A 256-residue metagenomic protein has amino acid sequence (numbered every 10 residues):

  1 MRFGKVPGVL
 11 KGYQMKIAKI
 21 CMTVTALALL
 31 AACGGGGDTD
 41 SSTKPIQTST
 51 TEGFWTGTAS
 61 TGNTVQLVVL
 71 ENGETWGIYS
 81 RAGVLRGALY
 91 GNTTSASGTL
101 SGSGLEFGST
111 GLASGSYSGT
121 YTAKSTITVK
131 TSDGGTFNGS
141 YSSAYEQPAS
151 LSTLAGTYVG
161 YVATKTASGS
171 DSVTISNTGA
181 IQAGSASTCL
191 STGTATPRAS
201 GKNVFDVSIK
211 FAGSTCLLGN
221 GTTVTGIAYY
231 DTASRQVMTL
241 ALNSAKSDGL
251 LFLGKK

Functional and structural regions predicted by a protein language model:
R2, V6, K11-G12, K16-G53 (+1 more regions): Bacterial Sec-dependent N-terminal signal peptides
C33, D38-L70, E74-R81, L85 (+4 more regions): Long, low-complexity, polar and repeat-rich extracellular regions of very large Gram-negative surface proteins
P45-V65, T126-G169, L251-G254: Tryptophan-anchored aromatic micro-motifs
F54-T99, T164-G213: N-terminal glycine/threonine-rich, aromatic-flanked beta-hairpin/loop signature
L67, G91-T93, S118-Y121, T192-S200 (+2 more regions): Extended lipid/amphipathic-ligand handling interfaces
S97-F137: Extended, hydrophobic interaction surfaces within ordered domains
G102-A113, V204-G226: An anionic, turn-rich surface loop/hairpin at beta-sheet edges that serves as a generic interaction/coordination patch
I127-G134, Q236-D248: Short, exposed beta-strand-loop hairpins at the edges of beta-sheets in extracellular/periplasmic proteins
